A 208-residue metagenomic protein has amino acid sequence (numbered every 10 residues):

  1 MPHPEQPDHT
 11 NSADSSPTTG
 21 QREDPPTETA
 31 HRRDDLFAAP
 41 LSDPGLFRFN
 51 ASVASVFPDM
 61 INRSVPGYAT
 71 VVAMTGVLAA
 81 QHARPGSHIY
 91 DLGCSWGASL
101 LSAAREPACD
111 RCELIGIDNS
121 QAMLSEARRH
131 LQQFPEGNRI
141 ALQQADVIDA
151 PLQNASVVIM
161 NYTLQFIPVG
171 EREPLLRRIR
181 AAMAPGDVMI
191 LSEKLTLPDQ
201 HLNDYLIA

Functional and structural regions predicted by a protein language model:
P2-L46: N-terminal auxiliary segments of SAM/dcSAM-dependent transferases
S42-F47, A51-V71: Class I SAM-dependent methyltransferase Rossmann-like catalytic core, especially the SAM/SAH-binding loop
G67-P85: Conserved alpha-helix/loop element of class I SAM-dependent methyltransferases that forms part of the SAM/SAH-binding
Y90, S95-I148: Class I SAM-dependent methyltransferase SAM/SAH-binding core
D149-Q153: Short conserved loop adjoining the S-adenosyl-L-methionine
I159: A conserved beta-strand element that flanks and buttresses the S-adenosyl-L-methionine
E173-P185: A short glycine-rich, Lys/Arg-flanked "PGG" loop and its adjoining helix->strand segment in the class I
I190-A208: Conserved class I S-adenosyl-L-methionine
